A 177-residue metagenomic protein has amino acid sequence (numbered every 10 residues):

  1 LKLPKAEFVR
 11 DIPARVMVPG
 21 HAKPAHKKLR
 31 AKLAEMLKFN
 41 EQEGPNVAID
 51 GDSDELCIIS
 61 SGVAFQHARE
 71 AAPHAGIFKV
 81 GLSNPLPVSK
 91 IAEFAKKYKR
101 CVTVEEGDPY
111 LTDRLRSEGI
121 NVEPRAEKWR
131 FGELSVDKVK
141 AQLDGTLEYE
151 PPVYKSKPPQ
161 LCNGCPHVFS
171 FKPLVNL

Functional and structural regions predicted by a protein language model:
L1-L161, P166-H167: Flexible, low-complexity linker and terminal segments
L177: Acidic-glycine-rich active-site phosphate/pyrophosphate-binding loop
